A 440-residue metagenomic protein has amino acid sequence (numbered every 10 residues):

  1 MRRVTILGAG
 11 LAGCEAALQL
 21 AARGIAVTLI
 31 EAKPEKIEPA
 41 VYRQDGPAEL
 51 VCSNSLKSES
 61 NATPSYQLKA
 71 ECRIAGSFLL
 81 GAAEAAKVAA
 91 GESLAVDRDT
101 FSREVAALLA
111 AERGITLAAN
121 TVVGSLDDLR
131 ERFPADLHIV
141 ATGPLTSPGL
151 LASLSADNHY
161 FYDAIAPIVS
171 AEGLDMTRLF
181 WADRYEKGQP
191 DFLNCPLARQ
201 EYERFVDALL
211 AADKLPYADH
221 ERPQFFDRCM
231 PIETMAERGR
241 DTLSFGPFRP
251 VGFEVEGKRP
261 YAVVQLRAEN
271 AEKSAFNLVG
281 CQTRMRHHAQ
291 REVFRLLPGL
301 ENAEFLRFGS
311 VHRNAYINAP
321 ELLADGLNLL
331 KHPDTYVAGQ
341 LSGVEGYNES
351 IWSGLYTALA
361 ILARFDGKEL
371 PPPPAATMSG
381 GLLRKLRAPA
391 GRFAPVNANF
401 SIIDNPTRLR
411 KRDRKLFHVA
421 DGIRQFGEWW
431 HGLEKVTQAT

Functional and structural regions predicted by a protein language model:
V4-V27: N-terminal Rossmann-like FAD-binding beta1-loop-alpha1 element of flavoenzymes
L7, H138-A141, V337: Redox-cofactor binding/interface segments in oxidoreductases and associated redox assembly factors
Q19-I25, L29-G81, A375-S379, L383: N-terminal FAD cofactor-binding segment of flavoenzymes
R98-L117: Helical element adjacent to the flavin cofactor pocket in flavoenzyme catalytic cores
E112-R267, F276-H287, R291: Predominantly flavin-linked oxidoreductase catalytic cores and closely associated redox partners
L278-V344, I351-S353, P371-A388, F393-N399 (+1 more regions): A glycine-rich dinucleotide-binding beta-alpha-beta segment and adjacent secondary-structure elements that constitute
I351-P371: Internal hydrophobic alpha-helix adjacent to the cofactor/substrate pocket in enzyme cavities
F393-T440: C-terminal auxiliary extensions adjacent to catalytic cores
